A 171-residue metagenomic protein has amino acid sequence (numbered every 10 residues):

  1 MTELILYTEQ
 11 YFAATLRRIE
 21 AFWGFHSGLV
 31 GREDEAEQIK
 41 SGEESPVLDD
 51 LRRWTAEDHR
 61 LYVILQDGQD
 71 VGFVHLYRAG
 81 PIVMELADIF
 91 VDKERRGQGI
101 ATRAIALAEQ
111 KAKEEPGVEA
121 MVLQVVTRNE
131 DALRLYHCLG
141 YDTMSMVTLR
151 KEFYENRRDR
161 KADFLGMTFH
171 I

Functional and structural regions predicted by a protein language model:
T2-A87, D92-K93, I105, K111 (+3 more regions): Acetyl-CoA-dependent GNAT
A13, Q98, E130: Loop/helix-junction capping segments adjacent to catalytic residues or to phosphate/diphosphate-binding pockets
V91, G97-Q110, R134, C138: Conserved acetyl-CoA-binding loop-helix of GNAT-fold acetyltransferases
Q98, T102, R158-L165: Acyl-donor (CoA/ACP) binding surface of acyl/acetyltransferases
A112-Q124: Conserved GNAT acetyl-CoA-binding A-motif
L123-A132, L149-N156: Conserved beta-strand-loop-alpha-helix junction that forms the acyl-donor binding cleft
E130-Y141, M146-T148: Conserved N-terminal glycine/acidic-rich loop preference
